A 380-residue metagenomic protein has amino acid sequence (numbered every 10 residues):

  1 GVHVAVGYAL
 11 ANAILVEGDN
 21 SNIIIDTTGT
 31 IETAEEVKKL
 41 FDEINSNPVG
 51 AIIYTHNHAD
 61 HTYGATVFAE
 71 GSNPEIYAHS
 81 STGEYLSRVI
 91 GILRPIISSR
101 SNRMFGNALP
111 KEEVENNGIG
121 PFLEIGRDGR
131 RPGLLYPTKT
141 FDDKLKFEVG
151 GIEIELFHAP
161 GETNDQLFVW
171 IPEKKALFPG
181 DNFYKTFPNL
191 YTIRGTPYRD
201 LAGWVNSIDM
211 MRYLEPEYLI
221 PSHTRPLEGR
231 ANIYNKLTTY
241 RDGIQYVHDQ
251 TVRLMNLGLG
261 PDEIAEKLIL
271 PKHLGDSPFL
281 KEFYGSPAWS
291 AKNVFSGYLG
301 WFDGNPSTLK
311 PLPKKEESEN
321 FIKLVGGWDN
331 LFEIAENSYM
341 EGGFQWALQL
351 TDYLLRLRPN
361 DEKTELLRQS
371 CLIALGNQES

Functional and structural regions predicted by a protein language model:
G1-E43, F168-D181: Conserved beta-strand hairpin/beta-sheet module of binuclear metal-dependent hydrolase folds, prominently
N20-S21, I31-A78, T140: Active-site metal-binding motif and surrounding structural segment of the metallo-beta-lactamase
I25-T27, P48-H58, Y77-S80, P160 (+2 more regions): Active-site neighborhood of phospho(di)ester-bond hydrolases with catalytic His/Asp-centered motifs
E32, N57-Y63, G83-L86, T163-D165 (+2 more regions): Active-site environment of divalent metal-dependent phosphoester hydrolases
E84-H158, G203-E215: Metallo-beta-lactamase
E153-G203, S207-D209: Active-site-proximal loop/helix segments of hydrolase catalytic cores
A176, Y198, A202-E263, K267-F302: Divalent-metal (often Zn2+) His-rich catalytic cores of metallo-beta-lactamase-fold enzymes
R253-S380: C-terminal regulatory/interaction regions
